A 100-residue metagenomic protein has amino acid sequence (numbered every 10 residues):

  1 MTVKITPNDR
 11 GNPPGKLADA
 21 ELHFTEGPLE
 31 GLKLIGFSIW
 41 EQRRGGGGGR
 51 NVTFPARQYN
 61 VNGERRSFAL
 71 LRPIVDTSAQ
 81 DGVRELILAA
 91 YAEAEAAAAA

Functional and structural regions predicted by a protein language model:
M1-A100: Single-stranded nucleic acid-binding surfaces, predominantly the OB-fold ssDNA-binding core
